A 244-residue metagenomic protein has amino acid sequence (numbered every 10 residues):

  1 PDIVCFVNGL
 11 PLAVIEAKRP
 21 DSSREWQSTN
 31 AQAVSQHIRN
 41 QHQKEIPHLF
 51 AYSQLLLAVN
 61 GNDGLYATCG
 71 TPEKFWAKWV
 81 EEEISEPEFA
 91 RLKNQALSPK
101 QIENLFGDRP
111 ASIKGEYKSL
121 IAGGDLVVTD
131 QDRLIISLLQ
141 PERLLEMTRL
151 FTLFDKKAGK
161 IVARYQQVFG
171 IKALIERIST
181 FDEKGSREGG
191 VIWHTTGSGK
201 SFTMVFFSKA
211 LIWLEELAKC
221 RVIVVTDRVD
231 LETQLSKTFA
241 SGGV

Functional and structural regions predicted by a protein language model:
P1-T226, D230-V244: ATP-dependent helicase/translocase motor core
